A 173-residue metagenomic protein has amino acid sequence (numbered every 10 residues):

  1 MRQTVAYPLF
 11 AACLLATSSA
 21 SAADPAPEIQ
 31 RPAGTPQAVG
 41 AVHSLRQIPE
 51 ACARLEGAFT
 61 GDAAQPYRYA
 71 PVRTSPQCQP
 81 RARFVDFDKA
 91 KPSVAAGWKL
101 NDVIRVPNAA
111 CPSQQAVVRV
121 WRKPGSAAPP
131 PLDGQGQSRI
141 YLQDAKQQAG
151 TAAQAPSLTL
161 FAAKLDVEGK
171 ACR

Functional and structural regions predicted by a protein language model:
M1-L9: Bacterial N-terminal signal peptides that target proteins for export
P8-T17: Bacterial N-terminal signal peptides
S18-A22: Sec/Tat signal peptide C-region and signal peptidase I cleavage site
A23-R173: Ser/Thr-rich low-complexity repeats and stalk/linker segments
